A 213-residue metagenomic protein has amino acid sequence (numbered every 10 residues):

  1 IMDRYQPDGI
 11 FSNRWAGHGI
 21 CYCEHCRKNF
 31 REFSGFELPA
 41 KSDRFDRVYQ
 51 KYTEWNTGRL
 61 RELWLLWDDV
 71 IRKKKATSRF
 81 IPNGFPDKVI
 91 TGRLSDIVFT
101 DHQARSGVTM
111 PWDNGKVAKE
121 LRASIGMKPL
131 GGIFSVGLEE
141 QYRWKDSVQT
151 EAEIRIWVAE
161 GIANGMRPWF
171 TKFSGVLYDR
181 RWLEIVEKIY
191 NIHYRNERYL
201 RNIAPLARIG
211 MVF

Functional and structural regions predicted by a protein language model:
I1-G17, V70, I192: An active-site-proximal structural segment forming one wall of the substrate-binding cleft that immediately precedes
P7, R47-F213: Carbohydrate-binding surfaces of carbohydrate-active enzymes
P7, S12-D43, S95: Aromatic- and acidic-residue-enriched segments that line the glycan-binding/catalytic groove of carbohydrate-active
